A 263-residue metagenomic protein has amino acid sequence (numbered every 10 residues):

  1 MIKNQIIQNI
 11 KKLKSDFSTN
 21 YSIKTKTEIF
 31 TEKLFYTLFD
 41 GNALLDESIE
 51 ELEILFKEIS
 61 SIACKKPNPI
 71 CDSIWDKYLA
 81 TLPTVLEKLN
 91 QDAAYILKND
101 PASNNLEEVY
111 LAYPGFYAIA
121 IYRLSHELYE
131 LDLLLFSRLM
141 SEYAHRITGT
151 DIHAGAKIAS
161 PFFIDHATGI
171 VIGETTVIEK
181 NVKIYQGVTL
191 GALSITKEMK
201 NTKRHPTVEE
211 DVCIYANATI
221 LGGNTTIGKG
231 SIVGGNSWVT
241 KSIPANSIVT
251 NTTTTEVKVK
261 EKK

Functional and structural regions predicted by a protein language model:
M1-E142, K263: Terminal amphipathic alpha-helical/low-complexity segments used for targeting or macromolecular assembly
N104-L106, H145-I147, G234: Residue-level signal for pocket-adjacent positions within structured domains
E108-V109, Y143, D151, I227: Non-transmembrane, interaction-prone segments in cytosolic or luminal domains
E130-S160: Short, conserved active-site entrance elements at the starts or edges of catalytic domains
T148, H153-A154, A159-S160, D165-E174 (+11 more regions): Left-handed beta-helix
K197-K203: Extended hydrophobic/aromatic segments used for targeting, binding, or gating
